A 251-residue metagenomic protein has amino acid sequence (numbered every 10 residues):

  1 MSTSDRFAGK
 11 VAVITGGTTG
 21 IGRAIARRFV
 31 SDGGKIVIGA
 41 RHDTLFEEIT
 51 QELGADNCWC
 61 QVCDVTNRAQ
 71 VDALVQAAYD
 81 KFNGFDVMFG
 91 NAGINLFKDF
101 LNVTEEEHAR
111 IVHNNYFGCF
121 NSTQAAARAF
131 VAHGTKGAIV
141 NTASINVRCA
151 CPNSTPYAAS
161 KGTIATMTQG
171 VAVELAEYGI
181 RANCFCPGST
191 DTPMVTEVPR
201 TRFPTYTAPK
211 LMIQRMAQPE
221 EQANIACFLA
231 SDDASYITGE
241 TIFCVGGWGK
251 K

Functional and structural regions predicted by a protein language model:
S2, C149, P209, C227 (+1 more regions): Short C-terminal tail/terminal secondary-structure segment of NAD(P)H-dependent dehydrogenase/reductase domains
V11, T18-T19: Conserved glycine-rich cofactor-binding loop
D99-F100, T104-A109, V195, T207: Substrate-binding pocket helix/loop in short-chain dehydrogenase/reductase
L101, C149-T155, E177-Y178, Q214 (+1 more regions): Active-site loop immediately N-terminal to the catalytic Tyr-X3-Lys motif of short-chain dehydrogenase/reductase
T123, S160, T168: Active-site helix of classical SDR
R128, V173-E177, S235: Alpha-helical segment proximal to the catalytic Tyr-Lys
S144: Residue(s) in the substrate-gating loop at a strand-loop-helix junction that position the organic substrate next
